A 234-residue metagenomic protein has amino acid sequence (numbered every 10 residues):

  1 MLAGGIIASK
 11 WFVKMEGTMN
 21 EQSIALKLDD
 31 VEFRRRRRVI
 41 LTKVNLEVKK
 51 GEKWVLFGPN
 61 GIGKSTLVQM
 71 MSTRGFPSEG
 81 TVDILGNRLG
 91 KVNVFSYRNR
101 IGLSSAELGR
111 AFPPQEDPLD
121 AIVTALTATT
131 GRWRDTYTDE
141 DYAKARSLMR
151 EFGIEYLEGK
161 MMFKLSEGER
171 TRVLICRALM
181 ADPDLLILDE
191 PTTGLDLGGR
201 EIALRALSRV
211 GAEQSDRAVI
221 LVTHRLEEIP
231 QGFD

Functional and structural regions predicted by a protein language model:
F57-P59: The feature captures the beta-strand-to-loop junction immediately N-terminal to the Walker
S72: Helix-to-loop junction immediately C-terminal to a conserved catalytic motif
G80-G90, Y97: Conserved ABC transporter NBD signature motif
L108-K164: ABC-family P-loop ATPase nucleotide-binding domains
D182: Conserved catalytic motifs of ABC-family nucleotide-binding domains
L186-D189: Catalytic Walker B motif of ABC-type/P-loop ATPase nucleotide-binding domains
